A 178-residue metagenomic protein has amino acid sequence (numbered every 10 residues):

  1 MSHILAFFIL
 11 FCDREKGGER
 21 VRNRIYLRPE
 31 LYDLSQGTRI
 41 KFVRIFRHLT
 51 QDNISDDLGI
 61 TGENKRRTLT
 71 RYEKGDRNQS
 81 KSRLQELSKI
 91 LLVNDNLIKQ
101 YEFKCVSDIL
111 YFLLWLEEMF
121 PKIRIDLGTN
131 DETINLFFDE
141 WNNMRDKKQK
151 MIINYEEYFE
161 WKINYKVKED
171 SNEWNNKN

Functional and structural regions predicted by a protein language model:
F11-L34, T38, F42, N78 (+1 more regions): Charged, helix-prone or intrinsically disordered regulatory segments positioned adjacent to compact structured domains
K41-R44, Q51: Short, cationic motifs built from Arg/Lys/His that form the positively charged side of catalytic pockets
F46, D57, I90: Residues within the alpha-helical elements of helix-turn-helix
N53-L58, L87: Short alpha-helical "recognition helix" segments of helix-turn-helix
G59-Q79, Q100-K104: Recognition helix of helix-turn-helix/homeodomain-like DNA-binding domains that insert into the DNA major groove
E140-N178: Charged, low-complexity intrinsically disordered regulatory/assembly segments
